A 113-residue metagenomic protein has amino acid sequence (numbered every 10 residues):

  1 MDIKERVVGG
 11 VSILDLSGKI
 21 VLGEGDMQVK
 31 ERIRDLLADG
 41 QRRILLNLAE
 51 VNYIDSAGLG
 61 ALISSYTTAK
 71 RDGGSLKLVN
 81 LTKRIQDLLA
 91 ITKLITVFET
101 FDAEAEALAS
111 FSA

Functional and structural regions predicted by a protein language model:
M1-D15: Short beta-strand/loop segment at the start of cytosolic alpha/beta domains
D2-K4, R34-D35, A109: Short, flexible, glycine/charge-rich loop motifs used to bind or transfer phosphoryl groups or to couple energy/partner
I20-F98: Amphipathic alpha-helical interaction surfaces in cytosolic regulatory modules
K83, A105-E106: Acidic phosphotransfer microenvironment of two-component signaling modules
E99-A103: Short acidic-hydrophobic, aromatic-tinged amphipathic segments that line or gate anion-handling sites
E106-S112: Short, charged, intrinsically disordered terminal tails
